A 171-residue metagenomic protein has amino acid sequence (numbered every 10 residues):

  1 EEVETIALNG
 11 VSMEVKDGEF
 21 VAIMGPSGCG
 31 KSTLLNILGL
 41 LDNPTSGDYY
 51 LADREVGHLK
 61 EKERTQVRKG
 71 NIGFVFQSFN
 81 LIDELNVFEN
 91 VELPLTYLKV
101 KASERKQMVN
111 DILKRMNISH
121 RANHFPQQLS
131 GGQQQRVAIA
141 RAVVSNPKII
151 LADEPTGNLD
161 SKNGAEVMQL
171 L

Functional and structural regions predicted by a protein language model:
E1-L171: ABC family nucleotide-binding domain
